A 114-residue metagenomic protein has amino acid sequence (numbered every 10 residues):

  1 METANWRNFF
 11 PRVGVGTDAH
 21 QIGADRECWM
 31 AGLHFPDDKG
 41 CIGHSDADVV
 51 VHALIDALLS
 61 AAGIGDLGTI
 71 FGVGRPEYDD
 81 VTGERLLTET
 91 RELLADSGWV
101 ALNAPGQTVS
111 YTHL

Functional and structural regions predicted by a protein language model:
E2-Q21: Extreme N-terminal tail/first-helix region
A19-H34: Acidic-glycine-rich active-site phosphate/pyrophosphate-binding loop
F35-S45, V73-Y78: A short glycine/serine-rich beta->alpha loop
S45-D46, V50, T82: A generic structural signal for residues located within well-ordered alpha-helices of large catalytic or ligand-binding
V50, L54, L58: Active-site His/Glu-centered metal-binding helix of metallohydrolases
L59-L102: Glycine- and Gly-Pro-enriched alpha-helical subdomains that act as flexible, kink-prone "lid/hinge" or packing modules
N103-T108: Short glycine-rich phosphate-binding loop at a beta-alpha junction
T112-H113: Conserved small/polar residues in nucleotide/adenosyl-binding loops
